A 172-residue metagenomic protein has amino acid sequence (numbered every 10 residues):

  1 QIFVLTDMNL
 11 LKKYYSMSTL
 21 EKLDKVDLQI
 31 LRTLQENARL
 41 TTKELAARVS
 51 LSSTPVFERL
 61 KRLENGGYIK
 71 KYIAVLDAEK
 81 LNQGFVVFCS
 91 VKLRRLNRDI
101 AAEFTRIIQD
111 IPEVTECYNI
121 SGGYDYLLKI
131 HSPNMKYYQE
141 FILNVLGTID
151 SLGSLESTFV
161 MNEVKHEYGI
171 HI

Functional and structural regions predicted by a protein language model:
Q1-I172: A compositional/biophysical signature of low hydrophobicity enriched in polar/charged and small residues
